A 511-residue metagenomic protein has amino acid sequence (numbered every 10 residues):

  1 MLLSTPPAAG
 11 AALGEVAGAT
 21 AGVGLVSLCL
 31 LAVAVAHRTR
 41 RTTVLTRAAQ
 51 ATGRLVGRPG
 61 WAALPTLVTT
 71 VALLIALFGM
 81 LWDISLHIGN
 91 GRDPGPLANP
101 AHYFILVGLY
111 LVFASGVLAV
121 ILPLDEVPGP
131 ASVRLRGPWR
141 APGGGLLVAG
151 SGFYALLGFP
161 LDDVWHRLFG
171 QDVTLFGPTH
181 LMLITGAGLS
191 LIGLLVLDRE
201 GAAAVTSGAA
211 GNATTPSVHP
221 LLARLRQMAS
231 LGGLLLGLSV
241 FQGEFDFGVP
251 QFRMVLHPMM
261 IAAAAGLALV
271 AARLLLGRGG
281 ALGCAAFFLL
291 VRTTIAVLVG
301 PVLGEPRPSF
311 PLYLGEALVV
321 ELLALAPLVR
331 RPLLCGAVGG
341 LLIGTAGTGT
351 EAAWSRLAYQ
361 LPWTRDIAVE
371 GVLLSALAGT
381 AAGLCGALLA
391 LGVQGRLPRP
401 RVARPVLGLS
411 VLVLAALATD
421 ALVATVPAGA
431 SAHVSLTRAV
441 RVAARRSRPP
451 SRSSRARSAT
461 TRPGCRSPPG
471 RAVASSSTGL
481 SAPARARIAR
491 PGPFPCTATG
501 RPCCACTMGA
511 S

Functional and structural regions predicted by a protein language model:
L2-E15, L81-Y103, L161-L181, F241-I261 (+2 more regions): Membrane-interface interhelical loops and short amphipathic "cap" helices that link adjacent transmembrane segments
A9-G24, G60-V71, D93-A114, W139-L147 (+2 more regions): Membrane-entry segments of alpha-helical transmembrane domains in multi-pass membrane proteins
T20-V35, Y103-I121, M182-R199, M259-L276 (+2 more regions): Hydrophobic cores of alpha-helical transmembrane segments in multi-pass inner/ER membrane proteins, independent
H37-L64, L124-G143, G201-L225, V393-A403: Membrane-interfacial, low-structure loops and terminal tails that flank and connect transmembrane helices in multi-pass
G60-L74, P138-F153, H219-G232, L275-F287 (+2 more regions): Membrane-interfacial loop-to-transmembrane alpha-helix junctions, especially the N-terminal start
P96, V133-G150, F159-M228, F247-V249: Membrane-interface helix-loop-helix junctions at boundaries between adjacent transmembrane segments
P400-T425: Internal/C-terminal transmembrane anchor helices
A421-S511: N-terminal soluble domains immediately following signal/targeting peptides that reside in extracytoplasmic
